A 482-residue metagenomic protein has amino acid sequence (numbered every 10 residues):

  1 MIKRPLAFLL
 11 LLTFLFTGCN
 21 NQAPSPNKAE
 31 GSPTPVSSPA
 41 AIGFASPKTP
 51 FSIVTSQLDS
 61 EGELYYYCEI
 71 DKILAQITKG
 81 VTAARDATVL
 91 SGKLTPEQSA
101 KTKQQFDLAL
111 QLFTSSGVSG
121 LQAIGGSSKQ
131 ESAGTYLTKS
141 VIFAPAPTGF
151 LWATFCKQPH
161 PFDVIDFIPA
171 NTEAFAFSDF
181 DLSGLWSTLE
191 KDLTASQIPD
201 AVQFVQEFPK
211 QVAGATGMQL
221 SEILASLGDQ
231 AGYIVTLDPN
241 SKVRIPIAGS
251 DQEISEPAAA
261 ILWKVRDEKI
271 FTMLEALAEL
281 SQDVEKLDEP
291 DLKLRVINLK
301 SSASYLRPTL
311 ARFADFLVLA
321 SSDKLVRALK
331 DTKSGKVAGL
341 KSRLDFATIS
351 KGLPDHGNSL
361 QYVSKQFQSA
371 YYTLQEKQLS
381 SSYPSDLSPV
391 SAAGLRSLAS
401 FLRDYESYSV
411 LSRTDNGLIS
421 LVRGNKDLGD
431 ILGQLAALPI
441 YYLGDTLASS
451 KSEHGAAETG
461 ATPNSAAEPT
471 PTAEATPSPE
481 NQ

Functional and structural regions predicted by a protein language model:
M1-L6: Bacterial N-terminal signal peptides that target proteins for export
F8-T17: Bacterial N-terminal signal peptides
C19-Q22: Bacterial signal peptide processing site
P24-P26: Intrinsically disordered, low-structural-confidence terminal and linker regions
E30-D71, G80, A123, S127-S132 (+4 more regions): Single conserved position on a long alpha-helix in the C-terminal lobe of the eukaryotic protein kinase
G31-E190, F346-Q482: Leucine-rich, highly hydrophobic segment in Treponema pallidum outer-membrane-associated proteins
K101, Q105-L110, P209, M218-S221 (+3 more regions): Beta-propeller and related beta-repeat scaffolds in trafficking/envelope systems
F175-L220: Predominantly extracellular/luminal regions of secreted and cell-surface proteins, especially disulfide-bonded
